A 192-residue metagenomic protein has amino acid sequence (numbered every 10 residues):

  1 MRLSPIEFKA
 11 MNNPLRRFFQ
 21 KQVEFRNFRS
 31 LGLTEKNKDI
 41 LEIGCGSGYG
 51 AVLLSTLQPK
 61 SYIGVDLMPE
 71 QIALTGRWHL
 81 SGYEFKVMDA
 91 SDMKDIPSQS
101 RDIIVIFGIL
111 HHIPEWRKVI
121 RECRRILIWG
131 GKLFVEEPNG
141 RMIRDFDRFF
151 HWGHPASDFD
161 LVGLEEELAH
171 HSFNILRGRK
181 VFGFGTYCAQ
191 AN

Functional and structural regions predicted by a protein language model:
S4-Q22: Class I SAM-dependent methyltransferase Rossmann-like catalytic core, especially the SAM/SAH-binding loop
F18-K36: Conserved alpha-helix/loop element of class I SAM-dependent methyltransferases that forms part of the SAM/SAH-binding
K38-G46: Conserved class I S-adenosyl-L-methionine
S47-D92: Class I SAM-dependent methyltransferase SAM/SAH-binding core
D92-S98: Short conserved loop adjoining the S-adenosyl-L-methionine
V105: A conserved beta-strand element that flanks and buttresses the S-adenosyl-L-methionine
R117-W129: A short glycine-rich, Lys/Arg-flanked "PGG" loop and its adjoining helix->strand segment in the class I
F134-H171, I175-C188: C-terminal alpha-helical "lid/dimerization" subdomain adjacent to the S-adenosyl-L-methionine
